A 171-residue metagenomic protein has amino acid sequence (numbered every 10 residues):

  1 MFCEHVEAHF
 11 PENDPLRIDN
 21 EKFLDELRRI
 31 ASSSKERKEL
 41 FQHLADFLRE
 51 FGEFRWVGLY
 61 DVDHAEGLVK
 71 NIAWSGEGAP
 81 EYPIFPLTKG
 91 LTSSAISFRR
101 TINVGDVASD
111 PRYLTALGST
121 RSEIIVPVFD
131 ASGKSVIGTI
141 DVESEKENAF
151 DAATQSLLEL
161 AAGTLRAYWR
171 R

Functional and structural regions predicted by a protein language model:
M1-A79, R171: Intrinsically disordered, low-complexity terminal regulatory regions
V6-N13, L24, R28, G138 (+1 more regions): Juxtadomain coupling helices with adjacent low-complexity linkers
F51, T115-R121: Short loop/turn motifs at secondary-structure junctions and domain boundaries
W56, I125, T139: Short hydrophobic/aromatic beta-strand element in the GNAT-like acyltransferase core that lines or flanks the acyl-donor
V62-E66, K70-A116: Regulatory sensory and allosteric helical modules in signal-transduction proteins and certain transcription factors
A65-L68, A131-S135: Short, solvent-exposed loop/turn segments that connect beta-strands within catalytic domains and beta-strand-rich
N103, P127, D141: Conserved beta-strand segments that form the floor/walls of ligand-binding pockets within enzyme and binding domains
S122-A131: A short, aliphatic-rich beta-strand micro-motif
